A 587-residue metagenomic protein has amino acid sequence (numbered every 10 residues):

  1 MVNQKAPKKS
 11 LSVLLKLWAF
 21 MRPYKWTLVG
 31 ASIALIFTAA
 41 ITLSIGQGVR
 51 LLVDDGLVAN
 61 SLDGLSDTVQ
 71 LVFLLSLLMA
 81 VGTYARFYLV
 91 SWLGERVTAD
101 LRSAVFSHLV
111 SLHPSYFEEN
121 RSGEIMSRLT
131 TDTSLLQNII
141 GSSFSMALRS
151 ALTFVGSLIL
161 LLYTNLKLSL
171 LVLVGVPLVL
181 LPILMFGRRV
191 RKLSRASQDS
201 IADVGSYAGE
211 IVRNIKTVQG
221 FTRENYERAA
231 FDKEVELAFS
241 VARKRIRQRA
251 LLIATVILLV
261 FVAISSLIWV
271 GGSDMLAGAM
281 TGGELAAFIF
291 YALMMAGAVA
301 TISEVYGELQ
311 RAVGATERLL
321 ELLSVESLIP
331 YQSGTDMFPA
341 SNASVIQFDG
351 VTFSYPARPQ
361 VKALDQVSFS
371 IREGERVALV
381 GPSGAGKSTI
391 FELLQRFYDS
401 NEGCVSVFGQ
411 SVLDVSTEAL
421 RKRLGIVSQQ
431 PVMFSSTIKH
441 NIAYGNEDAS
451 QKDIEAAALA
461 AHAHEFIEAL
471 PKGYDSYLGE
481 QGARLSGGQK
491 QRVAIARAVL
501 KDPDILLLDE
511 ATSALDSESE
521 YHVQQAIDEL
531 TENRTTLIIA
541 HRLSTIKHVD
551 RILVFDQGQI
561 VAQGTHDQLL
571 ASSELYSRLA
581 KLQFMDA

Functional and structural regions predicted by a protein language model:
V2-P7, A59, E95, S103-S127 (+6 more regions): Short intracellular "coupling" helices and adjacent cytoplasmic loop segments at the cytosolic face of multi-pass
V13, M21, R86, V90-G94 (+2 more regions): Juxtamembrane loop-to-helix connectors within ABC transporter transmembrane domains
P23, T27-T38, L78, S145-A196 (+1 more regions): Transmembrane helices of ABC transporter permease
L28-A85, L89, L162-K167, L276-G282: Transmembrane helix-loop-helix hairpins at lipid-water interfaces of multipass membrane proteins, especially the type-1
S44, L75-G94, G141, S145-L152 (+5 more regions): Alpha-helical transmembrane segments of multi-pass membrane proteins
S61, D67, L160-V174, K244 (+2 more regions): Helix-loop-helix
P114-S115, T131-I140, F144, L148 (+7 more regions): An intracellular "coupling" helix at the cytosolic face of ABC transporter transmembrane type-1 domains
P339-A587: ABC-type nucleotide-binding domain
